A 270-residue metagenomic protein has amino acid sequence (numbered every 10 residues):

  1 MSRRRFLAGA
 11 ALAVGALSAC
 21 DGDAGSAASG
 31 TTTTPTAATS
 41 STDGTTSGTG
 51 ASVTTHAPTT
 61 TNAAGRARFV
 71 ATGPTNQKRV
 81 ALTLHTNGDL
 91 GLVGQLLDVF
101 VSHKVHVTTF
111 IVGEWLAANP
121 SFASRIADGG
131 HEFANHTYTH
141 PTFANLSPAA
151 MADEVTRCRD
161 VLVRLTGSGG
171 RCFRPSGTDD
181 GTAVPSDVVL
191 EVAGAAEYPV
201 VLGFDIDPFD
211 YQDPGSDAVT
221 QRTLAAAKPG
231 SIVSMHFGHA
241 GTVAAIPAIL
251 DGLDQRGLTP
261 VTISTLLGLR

Functional and structural regions predicted by a protein language model:
M1-S2, A51, T55: Short, low-complexity, intrinsically disordered N-terminal peptides in bacterial proteins
M1-V14: N-terminal secretory signal peptides and thylakoid transit peptides that target proteins across membranes
D21-G50: Short, low-complexity, disordered segments immediately C-terminal to signal peptides in bacterial exported proteins
T49, T61, Q255, L269-R270: Catalytic-site microenvironment of enzymes that process N-acetyl-hexosamine-containing cell-wall polysaccharides
A57-V161, S168-G169, G268: Active-site beta->alpha N-cap acidic-glycine motif
V107, F133, V200-V201, P260: Hydrophobic beta-strand scaffold residues
P141-D254, L258-T259, T265-L269: Catalytic domains of cell-wall/extracellular-matrix polysaccharide-remodeling enzymes, centered on de-N-acetylation
